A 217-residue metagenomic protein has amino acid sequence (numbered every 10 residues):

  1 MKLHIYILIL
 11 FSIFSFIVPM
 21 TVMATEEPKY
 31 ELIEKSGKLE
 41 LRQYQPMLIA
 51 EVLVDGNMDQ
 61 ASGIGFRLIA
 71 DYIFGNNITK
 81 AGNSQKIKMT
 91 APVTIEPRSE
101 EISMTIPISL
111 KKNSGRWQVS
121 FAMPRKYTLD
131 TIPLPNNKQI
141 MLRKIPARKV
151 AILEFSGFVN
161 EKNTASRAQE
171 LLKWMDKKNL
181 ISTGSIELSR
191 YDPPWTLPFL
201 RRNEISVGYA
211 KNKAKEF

Functional and structural regions predicted by a protein language model:
K2-F217: A solvent-exposed interaction/effector surface
